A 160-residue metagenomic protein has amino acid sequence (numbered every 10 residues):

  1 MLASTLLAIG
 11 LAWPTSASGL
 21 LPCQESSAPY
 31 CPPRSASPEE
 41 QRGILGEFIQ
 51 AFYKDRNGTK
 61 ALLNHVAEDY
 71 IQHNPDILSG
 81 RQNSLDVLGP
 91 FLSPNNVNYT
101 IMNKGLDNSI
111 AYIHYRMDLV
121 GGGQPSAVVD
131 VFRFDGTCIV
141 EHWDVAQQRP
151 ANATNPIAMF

Functional and structural regions predicted by a protein language model:
M1-G19: Fungal secretory targeting signals
W13-F160: C-terminal and inter-domain tail/linker signature
